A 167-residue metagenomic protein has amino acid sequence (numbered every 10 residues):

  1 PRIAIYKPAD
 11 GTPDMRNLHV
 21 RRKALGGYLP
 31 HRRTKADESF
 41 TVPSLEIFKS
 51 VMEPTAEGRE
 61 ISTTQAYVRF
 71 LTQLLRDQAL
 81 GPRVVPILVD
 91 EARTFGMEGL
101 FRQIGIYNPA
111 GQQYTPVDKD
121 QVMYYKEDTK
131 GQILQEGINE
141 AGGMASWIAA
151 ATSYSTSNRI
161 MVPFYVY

Functional and structural regions predicted by a protein language model:
P1: C-terminal, active-site-flanking charged/polar segments
I5-Y167: Thiamine diphosphate
